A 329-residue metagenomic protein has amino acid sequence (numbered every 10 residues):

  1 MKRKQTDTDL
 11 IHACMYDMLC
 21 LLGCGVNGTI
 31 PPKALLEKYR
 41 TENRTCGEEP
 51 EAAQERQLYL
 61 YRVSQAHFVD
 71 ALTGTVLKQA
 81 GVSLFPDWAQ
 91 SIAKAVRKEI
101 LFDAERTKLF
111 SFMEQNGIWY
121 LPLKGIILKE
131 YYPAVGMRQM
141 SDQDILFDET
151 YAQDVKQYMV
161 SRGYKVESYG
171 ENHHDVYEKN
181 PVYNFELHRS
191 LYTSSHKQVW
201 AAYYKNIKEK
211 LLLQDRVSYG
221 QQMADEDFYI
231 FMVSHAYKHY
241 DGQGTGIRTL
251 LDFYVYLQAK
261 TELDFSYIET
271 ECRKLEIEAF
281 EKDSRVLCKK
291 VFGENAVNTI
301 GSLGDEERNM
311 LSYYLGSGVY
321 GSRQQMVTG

Functional and structural regions predicted by a protein language model:
K2-S141, F147-G329: Conserved NTP-donor binding/palm subdomain of two-metal-ion nucleotidyltransferases/polymerases, i.e., the charged
